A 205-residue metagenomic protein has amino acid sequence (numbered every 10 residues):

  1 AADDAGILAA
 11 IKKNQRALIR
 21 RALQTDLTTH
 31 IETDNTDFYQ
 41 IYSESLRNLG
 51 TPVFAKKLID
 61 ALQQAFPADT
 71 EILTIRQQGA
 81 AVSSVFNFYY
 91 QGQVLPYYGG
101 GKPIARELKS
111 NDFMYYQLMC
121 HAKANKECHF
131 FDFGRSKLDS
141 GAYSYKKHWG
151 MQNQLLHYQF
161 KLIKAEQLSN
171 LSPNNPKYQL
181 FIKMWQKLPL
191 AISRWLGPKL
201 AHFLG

Functional and structural regions predicted by a protein language model:
A1, A17, T51, L62 (+7 more regions): Generic detector of bulky aromatic hydrophobic side chains
A1-A5, F131-G205: Active-site/acyl-donor-binding loops of N-acyltransferases
A1-E107, C120-A122: A conserved beta-strand-loop-helix scaffold within acyl/acetyltransferase catalytic domains
A10-N14, K57, Y97, K109 (+5 more regions): Surface-exposed loop/turn and secondary-structure junction residues enriched for glycine/proline
D26, H30, K57-Q64, Y115 (+3 more regions): A sequence-level detector of short, solvent-exposed, charge-rich linear segments
H30-N35, Q63-A68, L108-N111, A122-N125 (+4 more regions): Low-complexity, flexible helical/coil segments
F38, F54, F66, F86-Y90 (+5 more regions): Phenylalanine-focused residue identity feature
Q91-L155: Acyl-donor binding region in acyl/amide transferases
